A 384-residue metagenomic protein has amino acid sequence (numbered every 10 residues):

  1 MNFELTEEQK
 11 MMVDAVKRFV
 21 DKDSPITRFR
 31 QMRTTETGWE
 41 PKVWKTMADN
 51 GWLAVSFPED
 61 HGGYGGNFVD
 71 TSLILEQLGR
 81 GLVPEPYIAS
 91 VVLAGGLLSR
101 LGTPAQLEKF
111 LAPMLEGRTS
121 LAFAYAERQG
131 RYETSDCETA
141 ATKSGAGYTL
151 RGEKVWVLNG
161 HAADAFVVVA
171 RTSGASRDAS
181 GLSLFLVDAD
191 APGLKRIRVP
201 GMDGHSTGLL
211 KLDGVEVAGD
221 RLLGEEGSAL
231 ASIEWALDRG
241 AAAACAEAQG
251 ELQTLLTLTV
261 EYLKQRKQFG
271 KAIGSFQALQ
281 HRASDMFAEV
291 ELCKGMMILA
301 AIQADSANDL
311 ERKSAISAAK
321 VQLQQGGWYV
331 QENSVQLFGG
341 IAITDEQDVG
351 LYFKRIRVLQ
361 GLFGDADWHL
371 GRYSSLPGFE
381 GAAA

Functional and structural regions predicted by a protein language model:
M1-E85, L101-Q106, P113, G117-R118 (+2 more regions): Alpha-helical interface subdomain recognition
G51, L75-G79, A170, V187-A191 (+1 more regions): Short Ser/Thr-interspersed hydrophobic loop/turn segments at strand-loop and sheet-helix junctions that line or gate
Y87, Q129-Y132, W156-N159, A175-S176 (+1 more regions): Short Gly/Pro-enriched turn/cap motifs at secondary-structure boundaries
L93-G102: Helix-loop "lid/cap" segments that line or gate small-molecule binding pockets
G117-A126: A short, Trp-centered hydrophobic/proline-enriched beta-strand micro-motif
Y132, D136-E138, V187-G219: Flexible, small-/acidic-enriched active-site or ligand-binding loops
R151-K195: A short core secondary-structure module
G208-A236: A short, charged helix-loop
